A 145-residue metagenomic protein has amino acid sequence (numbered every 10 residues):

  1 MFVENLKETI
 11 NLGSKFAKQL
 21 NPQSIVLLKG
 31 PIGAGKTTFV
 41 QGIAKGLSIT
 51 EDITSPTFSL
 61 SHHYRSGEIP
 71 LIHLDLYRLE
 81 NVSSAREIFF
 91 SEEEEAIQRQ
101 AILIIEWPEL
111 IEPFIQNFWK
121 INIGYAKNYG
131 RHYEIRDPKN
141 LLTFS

Functional and structural regions predicted by a protein language model:
M1-K15: N-terminal pre-Walker A segment at the start of P-loop NTPase domains
A17-Q23: Phosphate-binding P-loop
V26-L28: Hydrophobic anchor at the beta1->P-loop junction of P-loop NTPases
I32: The conserved Walker
K36: Conserved lysine of the Walker
I49-Y64: Short beta-strand-centered segment that lines the nucleotide-binding/catalytic pocket of NTP-utilizing
S83, S91-S145: Short phosphate-coordinating micro-motif centered on Lys-Gly-acidic
